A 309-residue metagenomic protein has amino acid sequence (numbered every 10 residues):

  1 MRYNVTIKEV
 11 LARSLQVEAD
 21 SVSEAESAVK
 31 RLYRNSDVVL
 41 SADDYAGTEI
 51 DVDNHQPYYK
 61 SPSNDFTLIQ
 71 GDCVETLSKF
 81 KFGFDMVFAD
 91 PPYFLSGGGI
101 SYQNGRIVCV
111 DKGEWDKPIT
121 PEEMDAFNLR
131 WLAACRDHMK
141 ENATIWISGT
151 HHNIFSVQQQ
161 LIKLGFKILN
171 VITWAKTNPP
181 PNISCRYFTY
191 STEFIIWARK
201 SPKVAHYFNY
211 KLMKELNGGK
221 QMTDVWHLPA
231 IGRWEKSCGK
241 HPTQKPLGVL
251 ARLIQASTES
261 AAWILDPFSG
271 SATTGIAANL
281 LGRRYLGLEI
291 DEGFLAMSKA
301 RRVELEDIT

Functional and structural regions predicted by a protein language model:
M1-L11: Short aromatic-glycine-(Arg/Gly/Cys) micro-motifs in beta-strand/loop hairpins
A12-D20: A short, exposed loop/beta-hairpin motif centered on an aromatic-Gly-Thr core
R13-S14, R31, R252, A256: Short, residue-level hotspots on alpha-helical faces of the histone-fold and other alpha-helical interaction modules
A19, A25, A277-A278, S298: Small-residue (primarily alanine) positions within well-ordered alpha-helices, especially packing/interaction faces
S21-V38: A short, charged, amphipathic alpha-helix used as a generic interaction element across diverse proteins
N35-P57: Short, mixed-charge low-complexity intrinsically disordered segments
Q56-M297: Core catalytic lobe of class I
G293-T309: Cysteine-dependent PTP/DSP-like catalytic domain, specifically the C-terminal lobe
